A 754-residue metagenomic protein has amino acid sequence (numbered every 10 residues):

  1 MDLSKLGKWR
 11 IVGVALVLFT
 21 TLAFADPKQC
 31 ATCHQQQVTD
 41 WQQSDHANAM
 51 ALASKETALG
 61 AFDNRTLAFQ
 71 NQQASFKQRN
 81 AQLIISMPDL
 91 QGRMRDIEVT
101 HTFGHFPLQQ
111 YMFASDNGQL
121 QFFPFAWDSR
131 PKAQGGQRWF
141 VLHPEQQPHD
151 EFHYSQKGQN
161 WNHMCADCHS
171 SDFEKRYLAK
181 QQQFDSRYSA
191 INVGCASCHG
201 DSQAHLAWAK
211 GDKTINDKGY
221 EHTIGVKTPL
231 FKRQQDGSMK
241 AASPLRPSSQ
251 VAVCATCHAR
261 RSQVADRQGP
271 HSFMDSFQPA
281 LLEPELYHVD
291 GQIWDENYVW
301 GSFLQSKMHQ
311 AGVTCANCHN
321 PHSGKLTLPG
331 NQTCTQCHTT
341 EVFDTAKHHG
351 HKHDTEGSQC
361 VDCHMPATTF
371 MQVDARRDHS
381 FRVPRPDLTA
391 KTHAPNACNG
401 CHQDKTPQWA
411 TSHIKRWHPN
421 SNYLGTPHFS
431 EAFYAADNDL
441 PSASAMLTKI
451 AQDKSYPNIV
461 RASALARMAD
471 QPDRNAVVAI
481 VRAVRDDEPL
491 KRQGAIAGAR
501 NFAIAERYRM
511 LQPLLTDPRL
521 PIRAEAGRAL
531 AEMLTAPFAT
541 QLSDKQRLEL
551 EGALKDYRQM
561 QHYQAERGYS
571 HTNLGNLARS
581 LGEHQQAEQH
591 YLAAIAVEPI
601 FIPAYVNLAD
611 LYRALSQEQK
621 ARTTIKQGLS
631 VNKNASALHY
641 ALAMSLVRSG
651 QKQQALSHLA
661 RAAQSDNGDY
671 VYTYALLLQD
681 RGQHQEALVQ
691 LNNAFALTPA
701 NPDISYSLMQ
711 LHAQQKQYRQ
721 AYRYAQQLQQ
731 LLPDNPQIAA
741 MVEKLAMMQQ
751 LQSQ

Functional and structural regions predicted by a protein language model:
Q36-G104, Q110-S115, Q137-E151, D172-N458 (+2 more regions): Primarily the internal scaffold of c-type cytochrome electron-transfer domains, especially repeated/multiheme c-type
P441-A451, D473-R485, A503-L515, P537-D556: Amphipathic alpha-helical scaffolding segments comprising HEAT/armadillo-like alpha-solenoid repeats
L447, Y557-R558, Y591, I625 (+3 more regions): Hydrophobic/aromatic packing residues within the alpha-helices of TPR/SEL1-like helical repeat arrays
E488, R519, R567, F601 (+4 more regions): Residue-level recognition of tetratricopeptide repeat
G494, G498, E525, A529 (+6 more regions): Canonical tetratricopeptide repeat
N501, A529-E532, S580, A614-L615 (+4 more regions): Register position in tetratricopeptide repeats
S570, A604, L638, Y670-Y672 (+2 more regions): TPR alpha-solenoid repeat register
